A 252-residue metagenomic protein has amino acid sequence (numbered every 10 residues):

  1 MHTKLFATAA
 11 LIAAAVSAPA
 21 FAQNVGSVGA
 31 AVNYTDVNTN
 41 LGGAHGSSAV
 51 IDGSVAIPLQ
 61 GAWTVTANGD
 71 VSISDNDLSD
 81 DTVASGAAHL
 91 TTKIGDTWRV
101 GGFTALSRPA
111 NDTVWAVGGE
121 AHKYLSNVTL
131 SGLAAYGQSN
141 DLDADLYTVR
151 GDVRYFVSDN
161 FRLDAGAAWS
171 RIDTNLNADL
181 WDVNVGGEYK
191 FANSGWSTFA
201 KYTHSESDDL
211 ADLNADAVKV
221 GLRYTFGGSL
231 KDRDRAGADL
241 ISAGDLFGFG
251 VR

Functional and structural regions predicted by a protein language model:
M1-A22: Gram-negative bacterial Sec-dependent N-terminal signal peptides
F21-D75, V251-R252: Short glycine/proline- and aromatic-enriched beta-strand/turn motifs that initiate or cap beta-hairpins
G26-V28, L59-A67, G95-G102, N127-G132 (+3 more regions): Repeated loop/turn-to-beta-strand initiation elements of outer-membrane beta-barrel proteins
V32-N38, G69-D75, T104-A110, W115 (+7 more regions): Transmembrane beta-strands of outer-membrane beta-barrel pores
H45-I51, D80-G86, T113-V117, D143-V149 (+3 more regions): Residues that define the transmembrane beta-barrel architecture of outer-membrane proteins
I51-I57, A88-T92, G119-K123, G151-Y155 (+3 more regions): Residues on the lipid-exposed face of transmembrane beta-strands in outer-membrane beta-barrel proteins
T113-T174, L180-D182: Detector for outer-membrane/organellar transmembrane beta-barrel domains, recognizing the amphipathic beta-strand
N175, S197, L210, A217-R252: Flexible, glycine-rich linker and terminal segments associated with outer-membrane beta-barrel/transport systems
